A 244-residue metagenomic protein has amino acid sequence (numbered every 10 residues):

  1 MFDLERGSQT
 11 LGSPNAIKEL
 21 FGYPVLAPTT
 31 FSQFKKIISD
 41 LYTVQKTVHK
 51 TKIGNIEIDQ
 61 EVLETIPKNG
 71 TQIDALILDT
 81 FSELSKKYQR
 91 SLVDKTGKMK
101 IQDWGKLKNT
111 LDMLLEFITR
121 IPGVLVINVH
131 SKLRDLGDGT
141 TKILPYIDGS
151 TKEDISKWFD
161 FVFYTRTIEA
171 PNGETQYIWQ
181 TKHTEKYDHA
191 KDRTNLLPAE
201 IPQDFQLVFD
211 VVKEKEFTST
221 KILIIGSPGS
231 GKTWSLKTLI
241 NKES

Functional and structural regions predicted by a protein language model:
F2-K98, K108, S244: Conserved inter-motif catalytic segment of the P-loop NTP-binding fold
Q72-D154: P-loop NTPase motor core
L133-F217: Conserved GTP-binding G-domain of TRAFAC-class P-loop NTPases and closely related GTPase folds
K221: Walker A (P-loop) ATP-phosphate-binding motif of ABC ATPase nucleotide-binding domains
I224: Hydrophobic anchor at the beta1->P-loop junction of P-loop NTPases
P228: The conserved Walker
K232: Conserved lysine of the Walker
S235: Hydrophobic positions on the alpha1 helix immediately C-terminal to the Walker A/P-loop
